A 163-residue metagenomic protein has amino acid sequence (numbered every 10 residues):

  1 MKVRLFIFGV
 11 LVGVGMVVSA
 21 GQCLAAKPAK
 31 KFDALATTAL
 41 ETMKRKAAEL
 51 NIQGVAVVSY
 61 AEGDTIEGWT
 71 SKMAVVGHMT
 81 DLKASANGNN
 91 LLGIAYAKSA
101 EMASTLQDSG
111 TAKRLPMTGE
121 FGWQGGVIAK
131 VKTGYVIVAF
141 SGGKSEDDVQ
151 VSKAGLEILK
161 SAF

Functional and structural regions predicted by a protein language model:
M1-L5: Positively charged n-region of N-terminal signal peptides that target proteins for export
F8-S19: Bacterial N-terminal signal peptides
C23-K130, G134-F163: Flexible, solvent-exposed loop/hinge segments and secondary-structure transition points
